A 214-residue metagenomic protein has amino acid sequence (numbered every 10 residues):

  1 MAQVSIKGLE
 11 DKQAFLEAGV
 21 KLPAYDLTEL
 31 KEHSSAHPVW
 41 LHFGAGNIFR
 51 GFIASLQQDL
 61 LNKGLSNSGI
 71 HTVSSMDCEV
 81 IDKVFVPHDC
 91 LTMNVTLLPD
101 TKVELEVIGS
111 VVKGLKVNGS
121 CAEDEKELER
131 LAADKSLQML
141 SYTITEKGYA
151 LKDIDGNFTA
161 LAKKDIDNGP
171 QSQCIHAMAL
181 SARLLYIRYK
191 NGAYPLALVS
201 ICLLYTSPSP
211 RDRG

Functional and structural regions predicted by a protein language model:
A2-L16: N-terminal amphipathic/basic leader segments beginning at the initiator methionine
A14-S120: An N-terminal structural lobe/cap that precedes and organizes the functional/catalytic core across diverse proteins
T28-S35, R183-N191: A short acidic-Thr-Gly-centered motif at the start of a beta-strand
N67, N157-S172: A short alpha->loop->secondary-structure connector
C121-A162: Hydrophobic alpha-helical hairpins/lids featuring a short glycine-rich hinge
L137, T143, Q171-K190: Structured alpha-helical segments in the cores of large, soluble enzyme domains
A197-I201, R211: Long, contiguous internal "core" modules enriched in hydrophobic/ aromatic residues
Y205-G214: Conserved small/polar residues in nucleotide/adenosyl-binding loops
